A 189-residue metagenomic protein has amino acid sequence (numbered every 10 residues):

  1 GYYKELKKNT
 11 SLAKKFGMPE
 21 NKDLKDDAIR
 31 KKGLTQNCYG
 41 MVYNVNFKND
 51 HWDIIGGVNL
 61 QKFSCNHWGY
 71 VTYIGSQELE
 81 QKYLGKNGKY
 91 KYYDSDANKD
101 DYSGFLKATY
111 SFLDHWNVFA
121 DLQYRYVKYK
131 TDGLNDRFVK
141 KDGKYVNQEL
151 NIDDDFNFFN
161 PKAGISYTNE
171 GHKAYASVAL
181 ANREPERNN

Functional and structural regions predicted by a protein language model:
G1-F63: Outer-membrane beta-barrel domain signature, strongest for Gram-negative TonB-dependent receptors and also present
Y2-L24, W68-K91, F138-N147: Surface-exposed loop/turn segments flanking beta-strands in extracellular/periplasmic regions
Q36-C38, H51-I55, N59-C65, G75 (+1 more regions): Structural signature of Gram-negative outer-membrane beta-barrels, strongest in the C-terminal barrel of TonB-dependent
